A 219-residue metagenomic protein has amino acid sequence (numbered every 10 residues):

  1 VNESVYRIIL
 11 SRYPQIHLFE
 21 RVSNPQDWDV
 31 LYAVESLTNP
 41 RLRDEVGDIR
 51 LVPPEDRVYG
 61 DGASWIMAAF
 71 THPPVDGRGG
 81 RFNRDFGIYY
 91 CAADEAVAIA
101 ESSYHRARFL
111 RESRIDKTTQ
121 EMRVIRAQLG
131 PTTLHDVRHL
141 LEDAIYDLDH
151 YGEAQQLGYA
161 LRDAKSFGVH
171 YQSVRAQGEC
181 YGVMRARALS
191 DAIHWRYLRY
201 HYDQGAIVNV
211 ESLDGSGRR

Functional and structural regions predicted by a protein language model:
V1-F82, A93, A107-R219: Active-site and NAD+-binding cores of ADP-ribose-processing enzymes
F86-A92: Short, well-ordered beta-strand elements within core beta-sheets of diverse protein domains
